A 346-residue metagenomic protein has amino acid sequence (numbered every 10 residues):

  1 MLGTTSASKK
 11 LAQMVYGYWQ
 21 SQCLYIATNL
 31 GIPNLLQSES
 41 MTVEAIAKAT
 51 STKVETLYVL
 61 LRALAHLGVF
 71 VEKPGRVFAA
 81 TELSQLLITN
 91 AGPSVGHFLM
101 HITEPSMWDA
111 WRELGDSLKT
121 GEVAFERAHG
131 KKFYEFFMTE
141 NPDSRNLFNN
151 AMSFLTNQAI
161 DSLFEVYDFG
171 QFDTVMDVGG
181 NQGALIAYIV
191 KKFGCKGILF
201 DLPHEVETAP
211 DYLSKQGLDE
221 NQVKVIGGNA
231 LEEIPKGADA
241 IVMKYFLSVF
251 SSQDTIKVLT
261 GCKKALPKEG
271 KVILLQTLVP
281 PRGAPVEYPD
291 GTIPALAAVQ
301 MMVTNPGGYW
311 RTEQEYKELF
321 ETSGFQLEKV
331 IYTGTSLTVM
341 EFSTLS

Functional and structural regions predicted by a protein language model:
M1-P74, F169-S346: Alpha-helical subdomain
L2, A7-T174: Conserved Class I S-adenosyl-L-methionine-dependent methyltransferase catalytic core
